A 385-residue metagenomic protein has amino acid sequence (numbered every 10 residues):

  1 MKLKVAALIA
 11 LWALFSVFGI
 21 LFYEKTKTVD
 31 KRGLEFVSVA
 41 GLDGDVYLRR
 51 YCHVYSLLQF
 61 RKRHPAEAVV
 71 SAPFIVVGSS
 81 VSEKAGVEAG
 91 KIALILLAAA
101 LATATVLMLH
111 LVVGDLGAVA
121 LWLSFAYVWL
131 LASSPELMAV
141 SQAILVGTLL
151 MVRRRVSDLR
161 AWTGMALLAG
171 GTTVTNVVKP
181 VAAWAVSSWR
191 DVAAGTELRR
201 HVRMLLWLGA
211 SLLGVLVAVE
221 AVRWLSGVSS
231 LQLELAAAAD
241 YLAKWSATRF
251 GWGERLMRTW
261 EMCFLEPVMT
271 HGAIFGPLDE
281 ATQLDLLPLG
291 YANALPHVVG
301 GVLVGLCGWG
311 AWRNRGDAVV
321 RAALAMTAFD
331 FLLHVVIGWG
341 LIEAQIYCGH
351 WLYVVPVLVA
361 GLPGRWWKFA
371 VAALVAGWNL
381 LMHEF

Functional and structural regions predicted by a protein language model:
F18-Y23, H201-P296: Membrane-lumen/periplasm interface segments of specific transmembrane helices in polyprenyl phosphate-linked
L58-E88, I92: Short hydrophobic/aromatic helix or loop-helix immediately within or flanking a transmembrane segment in polytopic
A93-G114, L306-W309: Transmembrane-helix motifs of polytopic, lipid-linked glycan transferases
M108, A273-T282, N293-D317: Hydrophobic, aromatic-rich transmembrane alpha-helices and their immediate juxtamembrane boundary segments
L109-S124, Q142: Transmembrane-helix signature of polytopic, membrane-embedded enzymes that assemble or transfer cell-envelope glycans
S133-V140: Short acidic/glycine- and proline-prone juxtamembrane loop motifs at membrane-interface regions of multi-pass membrane
V140-L159, V354-L358: Specific aromatic-rich, kink-prone transmembrane helix
D158-V186: Membrane-interface alpha helices of multi-pass inner-membrane proteins
